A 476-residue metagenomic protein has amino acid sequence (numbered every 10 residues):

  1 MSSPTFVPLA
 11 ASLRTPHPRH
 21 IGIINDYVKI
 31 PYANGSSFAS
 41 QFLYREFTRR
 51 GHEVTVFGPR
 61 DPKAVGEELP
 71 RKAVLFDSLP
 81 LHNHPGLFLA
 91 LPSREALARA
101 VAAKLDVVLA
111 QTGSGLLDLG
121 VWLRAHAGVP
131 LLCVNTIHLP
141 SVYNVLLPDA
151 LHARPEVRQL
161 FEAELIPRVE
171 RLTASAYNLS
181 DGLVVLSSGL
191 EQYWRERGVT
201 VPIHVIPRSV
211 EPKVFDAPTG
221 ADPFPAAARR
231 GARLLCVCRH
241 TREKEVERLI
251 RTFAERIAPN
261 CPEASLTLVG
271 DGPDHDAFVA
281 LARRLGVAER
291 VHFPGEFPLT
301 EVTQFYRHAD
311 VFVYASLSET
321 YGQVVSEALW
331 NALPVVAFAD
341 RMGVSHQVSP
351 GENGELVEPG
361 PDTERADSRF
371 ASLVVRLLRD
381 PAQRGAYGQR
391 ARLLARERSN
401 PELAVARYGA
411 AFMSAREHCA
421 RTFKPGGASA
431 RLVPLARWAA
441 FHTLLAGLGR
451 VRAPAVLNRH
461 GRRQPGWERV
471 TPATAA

Functional and structural regions predicted by a protein language model:
M1-A64, E402, W438-A476: N-terminal subdomain of nucleotide-sugar transferases
R60, G189, S209: Carbohydrate-associated surface elements
L139, R158-G182: Membrane-proximal helix-turn-helix segments that form the acceptor-binding/catalytic region of lipid-linked
Y177, E296-F297, Q304-A309: Short alpha-helical donor nucleotide-sugar binding micro-motif in glycosyltransferases
P225-E255, T267: Conserved donor-binding/catalytic core segment of Leloir-type glycosyltransferases
D276, S345-V375, A382-Q383: Change "using UDP/GDP/dTDP sugars" to "using nucleotide sugars
L317: Aromatic "clamp/platform" in nucleotide-sugar-dependent glycosyltransferases that forms part of the donor/acceptor
P334-F338, G343, V348: Short hydrophobic beta-strand element within catalytic cores of glycosyltransferases and related nucleotide-activated
